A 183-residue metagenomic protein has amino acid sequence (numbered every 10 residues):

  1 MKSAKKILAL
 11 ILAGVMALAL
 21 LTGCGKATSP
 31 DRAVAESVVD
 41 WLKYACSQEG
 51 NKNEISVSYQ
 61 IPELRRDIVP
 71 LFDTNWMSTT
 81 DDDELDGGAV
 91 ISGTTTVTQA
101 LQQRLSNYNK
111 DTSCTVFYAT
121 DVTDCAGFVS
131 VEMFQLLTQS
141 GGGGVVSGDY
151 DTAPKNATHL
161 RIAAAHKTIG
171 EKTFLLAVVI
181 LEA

Functional and structural regions predicted by a protein language model:
M1-I11: Bacterial N-terminal signal peptides that target proteins for export
L8-A9, I68, A164: Sequence-pattern detector for short linear motifs and compositional/periodic biases rather than a specific fold
A17-L21: Bacterial Sec-type N-terminal signal peptides, specifically the leucine/valine-rich hydrophobic h-region
A27-L101: Short, well-ordered surface patches within globular domains
I91-A183: A well-ordered secondary-structure block
